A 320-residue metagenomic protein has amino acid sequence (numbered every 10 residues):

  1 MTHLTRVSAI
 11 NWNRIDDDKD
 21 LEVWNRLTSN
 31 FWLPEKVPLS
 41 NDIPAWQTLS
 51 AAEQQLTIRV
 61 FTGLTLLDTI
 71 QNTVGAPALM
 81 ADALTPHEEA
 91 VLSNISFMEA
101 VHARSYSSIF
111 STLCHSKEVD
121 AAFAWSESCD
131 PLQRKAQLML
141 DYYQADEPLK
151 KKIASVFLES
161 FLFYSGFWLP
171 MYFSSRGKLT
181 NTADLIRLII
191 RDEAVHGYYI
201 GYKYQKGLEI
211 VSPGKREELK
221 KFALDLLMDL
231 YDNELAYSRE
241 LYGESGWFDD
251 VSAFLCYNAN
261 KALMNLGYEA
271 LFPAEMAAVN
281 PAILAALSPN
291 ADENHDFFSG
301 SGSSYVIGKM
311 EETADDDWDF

Functional and structural regions predicted by a protein language model:
M1-F320: Non-heme di-metal
